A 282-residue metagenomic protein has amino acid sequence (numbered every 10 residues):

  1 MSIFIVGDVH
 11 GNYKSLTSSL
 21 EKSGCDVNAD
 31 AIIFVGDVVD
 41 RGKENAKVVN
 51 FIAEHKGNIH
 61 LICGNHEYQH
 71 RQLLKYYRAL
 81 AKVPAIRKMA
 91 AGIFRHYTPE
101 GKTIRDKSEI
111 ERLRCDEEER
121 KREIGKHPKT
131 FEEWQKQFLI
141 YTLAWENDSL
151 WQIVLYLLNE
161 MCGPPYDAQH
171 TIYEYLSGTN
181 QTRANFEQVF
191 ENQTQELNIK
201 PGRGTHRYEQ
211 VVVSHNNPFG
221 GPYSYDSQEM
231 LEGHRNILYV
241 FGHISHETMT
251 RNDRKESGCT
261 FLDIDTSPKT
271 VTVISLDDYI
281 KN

Functional and structural regions predicted by a protein language model:
M1-F51, Y68: N-terminal active-site segment of His-dependent metallophosphoesterases
I5-G7, I32-G36, H60-N65, V213-S214 (+2 more regions): Active-site neighborhood of phospho(di)ester-bond hydrolases with catalytic His/Asp-centered motifs
V27-D30, K56-N58, H234-N236: A general structural motif
A29-K43, L61-L74, I110-L113, E118-R120: Active-site neighborhood of divalent metal-dependent phosphoester/pyrophosphate hydrolases
V38-E54, Q72-K82, T250-D253: Metal-dependent catalytic neighborhoods of phosphoester/phosphodiester hydrolases
Q72, T270-D277: Short, charged, surface-exposed secondary-structure boundary motifs
L74-E100, R112, E117-E123: A charged helix-plus-loop insertion that forms the helical arch/lid used to bind and gate nucleic-acid substrates
P99, T103-T260, T266-T270, Y279-I280: Acidic, His/Gly-enriched loop-helix segments that form or flank divalent-metal centers in metallo-dependent hydrolases
